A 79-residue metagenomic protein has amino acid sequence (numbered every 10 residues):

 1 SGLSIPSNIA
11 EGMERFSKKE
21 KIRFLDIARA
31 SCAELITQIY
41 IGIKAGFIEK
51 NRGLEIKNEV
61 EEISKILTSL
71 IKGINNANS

Functional and structural regions predicted by a protein language model:
S1-S79: Short, C-terminally biased terminal segments at protein or domain edges
